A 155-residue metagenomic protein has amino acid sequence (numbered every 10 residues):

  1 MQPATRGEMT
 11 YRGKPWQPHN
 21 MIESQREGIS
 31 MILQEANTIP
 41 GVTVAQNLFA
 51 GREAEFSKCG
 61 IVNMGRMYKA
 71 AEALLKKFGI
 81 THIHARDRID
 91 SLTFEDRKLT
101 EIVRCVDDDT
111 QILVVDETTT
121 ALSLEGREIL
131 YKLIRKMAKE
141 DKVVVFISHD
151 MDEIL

Functional and structural regions predicted by a protein language model:
M1-L155: Glycine-rich phosphate-binding loops of nucleotide-dependent enzymes
